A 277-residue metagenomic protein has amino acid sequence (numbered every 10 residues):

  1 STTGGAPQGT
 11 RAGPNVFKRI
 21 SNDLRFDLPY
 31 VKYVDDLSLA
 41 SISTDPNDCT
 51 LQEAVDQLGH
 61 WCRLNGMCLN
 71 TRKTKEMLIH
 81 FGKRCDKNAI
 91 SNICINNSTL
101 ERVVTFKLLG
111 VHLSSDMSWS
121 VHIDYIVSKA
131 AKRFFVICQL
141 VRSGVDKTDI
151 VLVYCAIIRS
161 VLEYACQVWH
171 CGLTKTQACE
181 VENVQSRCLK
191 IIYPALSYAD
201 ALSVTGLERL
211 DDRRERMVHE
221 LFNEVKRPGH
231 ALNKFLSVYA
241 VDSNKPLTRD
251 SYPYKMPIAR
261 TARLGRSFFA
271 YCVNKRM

Functional and structural regions predicted by a protein language model:
S1-V16, A40-T44, I93, N97 (+4 more regions): Short, conserved non-catalytic motifs in the polymerase core
T2-L28, S118, C155, F268: Conserved pre-motif C helix in the palm subdomain of viral-like polymerases
G9, L24, D35-L37, L58 (+10 more regions): Mobile genetic element proteins and their domesticated derivatives, centered on retroelements and DNA transposons
N22-R25, L37-R63, F81: Catalytic palm subdomain of template-directed nucleic-acid polymerases, centered on the conserved carboxylate motif
D23, N97-V168: Basic, alpha-helical interaction scaffolds
E53-D56, H60, C68-V104: Short, conserved micro-motifs composed of acidic
G59, R63-L78, R84, Q177-L247: Short, charged alpha-helical motifs in flexible N/C-terminal segments and linkers
I157-G172, P194-L196, E220, E224 (+1 more regions): Extended, well-ordered alpha-helical segments in internal regulatory regions
